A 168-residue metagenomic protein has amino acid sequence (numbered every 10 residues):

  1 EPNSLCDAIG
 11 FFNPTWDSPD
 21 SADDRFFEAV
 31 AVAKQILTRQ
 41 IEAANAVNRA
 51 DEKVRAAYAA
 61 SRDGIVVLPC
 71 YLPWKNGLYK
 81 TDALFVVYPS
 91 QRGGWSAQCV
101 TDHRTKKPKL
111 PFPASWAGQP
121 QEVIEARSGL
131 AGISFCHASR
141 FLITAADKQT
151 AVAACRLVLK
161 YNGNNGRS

Functional and structural regions predicted by a protein language model:
E1-S168: C-terminal accessory domains and tails appended to enzymatic cores
